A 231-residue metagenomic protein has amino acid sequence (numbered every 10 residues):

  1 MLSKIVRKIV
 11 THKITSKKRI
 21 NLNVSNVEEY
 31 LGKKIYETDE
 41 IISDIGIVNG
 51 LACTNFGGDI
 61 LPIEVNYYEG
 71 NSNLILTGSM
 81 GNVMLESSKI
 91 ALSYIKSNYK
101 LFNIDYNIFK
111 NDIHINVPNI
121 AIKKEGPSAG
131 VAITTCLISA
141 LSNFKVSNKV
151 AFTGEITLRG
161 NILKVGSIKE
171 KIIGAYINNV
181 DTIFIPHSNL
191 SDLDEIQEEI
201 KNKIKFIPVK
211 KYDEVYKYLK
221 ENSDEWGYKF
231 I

Functional and structural regions predicted by a protein language model:
M1-I14: C-terminal helical "lid" of AAA+/P-loop NTPase domains
S16-V27, L31-I231: Peripheral, non-AAA+ core regions of ATP-driven protein-machinery
